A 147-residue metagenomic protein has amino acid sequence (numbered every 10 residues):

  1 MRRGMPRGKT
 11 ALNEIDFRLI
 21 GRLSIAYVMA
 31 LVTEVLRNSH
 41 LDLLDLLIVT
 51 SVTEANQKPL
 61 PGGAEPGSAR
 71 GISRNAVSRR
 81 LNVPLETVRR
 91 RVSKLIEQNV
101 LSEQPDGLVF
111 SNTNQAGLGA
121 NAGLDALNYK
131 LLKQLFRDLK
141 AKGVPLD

Functional and structural regions predicted by a protein language model:
M1-L46: N-terminal leader segment of winged-helix/HTH proteins
L44, S73, V88-R91: Amphipathic alpha-helical interface surfaces
D45-R70: Short helix->loop/beta-hairpin flanking segments within DNA-binding domains
T53, P59, S73, V100 (+1 more regions): Short, cationic-aromatic polyanion-contact patches
G62-A64, R79-L81, T87: A generic structural signal for short
G67-L81: A short alpha-helical element within helix-turn-helix/winged-helix DNA-binding domains across DNA-binding proteins
N82-E97: Short amphipathic alpha-helical interaction segments
A116-L146: Short, amphipathic alpha-helical interaction segments positioned at domain boundaries
